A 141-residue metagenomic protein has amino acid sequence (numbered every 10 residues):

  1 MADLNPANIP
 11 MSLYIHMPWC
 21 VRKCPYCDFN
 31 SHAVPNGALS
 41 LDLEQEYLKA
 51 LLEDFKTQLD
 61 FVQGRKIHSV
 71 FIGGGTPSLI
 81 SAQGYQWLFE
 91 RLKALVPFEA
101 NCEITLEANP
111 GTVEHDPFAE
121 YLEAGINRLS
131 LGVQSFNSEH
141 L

Functional and structural regions predicted by a protein language model:
M1-Y14, Q63-R65: N-terminal [4Fe-4S]-dependent radical SAM core
A7-E46, Q134, S138-L141: Canonical Radical SAM [4Fe-4S] cluster-binding loop centered on the CxxxCxxC motif and its immediate flanking residues
C20, L51, I72, L106 (+1 more regions): Conserved, mostly hydrophobic/aromatic
V34, P77-L79, G111: Short strand->helix junction
L41, Q45-L52, A82, Q86 (+1 more regions): Non-membrane alpha-helical structural segments and their capping/turn regions in soluble enzymes
A50-Q63: A short, N-terminal amphipathic alpha-helix
I67-H68, S81-L141: Radical SAM/AdoMet-radical enzyme domain recognition
F71-P77: Glycine-rich beta-strand-to-loop/alpha-helix junction loops that act as flexible
